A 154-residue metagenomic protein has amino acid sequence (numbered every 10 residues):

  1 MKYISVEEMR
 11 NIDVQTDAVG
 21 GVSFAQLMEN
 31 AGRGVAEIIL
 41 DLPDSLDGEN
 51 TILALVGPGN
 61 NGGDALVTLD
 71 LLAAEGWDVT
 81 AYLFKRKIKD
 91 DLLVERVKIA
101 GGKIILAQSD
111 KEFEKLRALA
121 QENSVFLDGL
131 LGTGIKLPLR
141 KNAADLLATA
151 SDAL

Functional and structural regions predicted by a protein language model:
M1-E49: Positively charged, low-complexity intrinsically disordered leader regions
K2-I4, D44-L154: Glycine-rich phosphate/dinucleotide-binding loop and adjoining beta-alpha-beta core of small-molecule
